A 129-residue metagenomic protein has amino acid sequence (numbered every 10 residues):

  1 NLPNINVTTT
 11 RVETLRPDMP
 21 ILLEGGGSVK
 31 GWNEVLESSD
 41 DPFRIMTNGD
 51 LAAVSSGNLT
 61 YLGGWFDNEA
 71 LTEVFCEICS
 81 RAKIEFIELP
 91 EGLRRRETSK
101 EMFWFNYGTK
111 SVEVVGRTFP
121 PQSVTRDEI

Functional and structural regions predicted by a protein language model:
N1-I129: A conserved amphipathic helix/loop scaffold that creates a polar/acidic microenvironment used either to coordinate
